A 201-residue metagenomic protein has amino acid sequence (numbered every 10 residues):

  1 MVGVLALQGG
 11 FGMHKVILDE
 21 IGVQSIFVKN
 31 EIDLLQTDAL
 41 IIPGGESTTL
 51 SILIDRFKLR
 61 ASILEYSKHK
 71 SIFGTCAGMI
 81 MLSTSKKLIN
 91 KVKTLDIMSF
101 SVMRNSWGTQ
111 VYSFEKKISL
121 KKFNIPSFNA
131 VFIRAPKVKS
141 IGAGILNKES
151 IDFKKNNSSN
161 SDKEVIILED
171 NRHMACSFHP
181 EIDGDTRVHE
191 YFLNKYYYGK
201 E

Functional and structural regions predicted by a protein language model:
M1, I125-F128, L168-M174: Beta-strand-turn-beta hairpins that frame and shape the catalytic cleft of phosphate-ester-processing enzymes
M1-D55, S62-E65, F123, T186-E201: N-terminal beta1-alpha1 cap of cysteine-dependent amidohydrolase-like domains
G9, S113, R134-E201: C-terminal and late-domain segments of enzyme folds
S25-I26, I72, H173: Hydrophobic anchor at the start of a short beta-strand that flanks the dinucleotide cofactor-binding loop
I42, G74, C176: Redox-cofactor binding/interface segments in oxidoreductases and associated redox assembly factors
S47-S119: Cysteine-nucleophile active-site neighborhood
K87-E164: Pocket-forming structural segment of enzyme catalytic cores
